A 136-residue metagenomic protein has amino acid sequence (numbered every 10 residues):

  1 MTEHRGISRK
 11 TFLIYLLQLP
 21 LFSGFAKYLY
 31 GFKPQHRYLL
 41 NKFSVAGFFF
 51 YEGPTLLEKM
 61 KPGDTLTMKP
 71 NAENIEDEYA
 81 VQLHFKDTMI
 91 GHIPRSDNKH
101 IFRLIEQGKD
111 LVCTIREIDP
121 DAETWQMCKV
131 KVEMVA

Functional and structural regions predicted by a protein language model:
M1-A136: Conserved active-site motif detector
